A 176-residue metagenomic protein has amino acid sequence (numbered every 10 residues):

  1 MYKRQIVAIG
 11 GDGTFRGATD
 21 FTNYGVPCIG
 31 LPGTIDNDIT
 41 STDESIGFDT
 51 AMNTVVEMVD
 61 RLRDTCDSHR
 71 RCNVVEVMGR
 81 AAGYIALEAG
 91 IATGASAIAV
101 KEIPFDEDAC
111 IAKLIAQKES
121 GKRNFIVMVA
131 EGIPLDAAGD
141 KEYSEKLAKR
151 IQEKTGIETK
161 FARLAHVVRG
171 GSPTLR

Functional and structural regions predicted by a protein language model:
M1-Q5: Conserved small/polar residues in nucleotide/adenosyl-binding loops
A8-G10, D20, P27, G47-I157: Accessory alpha-helical/coil subdomains and C-terminal extensions that flank or cap enzyme catalytic cores
T14-A18, D36-T40, A81-I85: Short, well-ordered, mixed-charge alpha-helical segments that flank or form enzyme active sites
F15, T34-I39, F105-E107, L135: Short gly/pro/ser/thr-enriched loop/turn and capping motifs at secondary-structure boundaries
L31-E44, D67-S68, T93: Acidic/polar active-site rim loop that often engages polyanionic ligands
K141, V167-R176: Catalytic, metal-anchored helix/loop core of enzyme active sites in primary metabolism
E153-V167: Acidic-glycine-rich active-site phosphate/pyrophosphate-binding loop
